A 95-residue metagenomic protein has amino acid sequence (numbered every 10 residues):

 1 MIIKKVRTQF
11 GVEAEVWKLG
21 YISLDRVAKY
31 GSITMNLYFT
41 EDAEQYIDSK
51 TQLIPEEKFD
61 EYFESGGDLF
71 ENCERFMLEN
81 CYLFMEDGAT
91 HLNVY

Functional and structural regions predicted by a protein language model:
M1-Y95: Viral virion structural and adsorption modules
